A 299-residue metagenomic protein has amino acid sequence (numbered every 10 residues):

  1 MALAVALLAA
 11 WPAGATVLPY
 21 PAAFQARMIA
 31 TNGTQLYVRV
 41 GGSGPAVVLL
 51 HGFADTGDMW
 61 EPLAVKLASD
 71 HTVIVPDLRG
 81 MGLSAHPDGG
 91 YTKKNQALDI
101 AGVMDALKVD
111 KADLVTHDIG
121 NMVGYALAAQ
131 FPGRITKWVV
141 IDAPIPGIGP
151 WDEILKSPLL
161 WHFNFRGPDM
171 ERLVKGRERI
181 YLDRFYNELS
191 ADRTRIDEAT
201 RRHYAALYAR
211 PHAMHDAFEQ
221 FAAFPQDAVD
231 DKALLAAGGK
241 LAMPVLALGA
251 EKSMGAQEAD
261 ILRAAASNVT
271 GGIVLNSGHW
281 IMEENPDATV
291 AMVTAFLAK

Functional and structural regions predicted by a protein language model:
A2-A10: Bacterial N-terminal signal peptides
W11-A15: Sec/Tat signal peptide C-region and signal peptidase I cleavage site
T16-R27, T34-L36, A46, M81-V115 (+4 more regions): Flexible "cap/lid" subdomain of the alpha/beta-hydrolase fold that forms the substrate-access gate
V40-L83: Conserved HGGG/HGGXW glycine-rich cap/lid loop of the alpha/beta-hydrolase fold
L50, P76, L248-A250, V274-S277: Short hydrophobic "strand-cap" motifs at the C-terminus of beta-strands
T56-G57, M122, G278: A short, glycine- and basic residue-enriched loop/turn that sits immediately adjacent to a domain's principal
S277-P286, V290: Catalytic histidine-centered segment of alpha/beta-hydrolase-like enzymes
